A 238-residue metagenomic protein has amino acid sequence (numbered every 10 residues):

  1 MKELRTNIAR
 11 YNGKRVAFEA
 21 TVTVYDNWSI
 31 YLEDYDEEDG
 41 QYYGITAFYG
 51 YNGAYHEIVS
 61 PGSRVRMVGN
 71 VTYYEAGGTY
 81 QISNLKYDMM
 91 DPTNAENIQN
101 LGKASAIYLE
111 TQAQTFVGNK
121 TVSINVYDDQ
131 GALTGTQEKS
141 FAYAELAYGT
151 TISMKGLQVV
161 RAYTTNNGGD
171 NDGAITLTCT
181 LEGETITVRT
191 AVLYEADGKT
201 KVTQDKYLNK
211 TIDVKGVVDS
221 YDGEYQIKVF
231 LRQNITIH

Functional and structural regions predicted by a protein language model:
M1-H238: OB-fold nucleic-acid-binding modules
